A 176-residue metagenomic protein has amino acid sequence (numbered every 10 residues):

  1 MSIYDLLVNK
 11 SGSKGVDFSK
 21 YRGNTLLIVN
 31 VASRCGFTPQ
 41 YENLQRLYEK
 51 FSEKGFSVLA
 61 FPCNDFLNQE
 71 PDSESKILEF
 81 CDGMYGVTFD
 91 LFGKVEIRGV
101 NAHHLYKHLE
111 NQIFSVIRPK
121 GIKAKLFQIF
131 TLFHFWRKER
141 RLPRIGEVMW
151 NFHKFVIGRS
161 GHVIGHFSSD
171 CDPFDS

Functional and structural regions predicted by a protein language model:
M1-S19, F37-P39: N-terminal "domain-start" segment that seeds a small globular fold
N24-T25, S33-R34, T38-P62, C81-Y85: Conserved helix-turn-beta segment immediately C-terminal to the redox Cys motif in thioredoxin-like folds
T25-L27, K154: Hydrophobic beta-strand anchors of alpha/beta hydrolase catalytic cores
V29-A32, P62-D65, G161: Short, histidine-centered active-site or binding-site loop motifs used for metal coordination, general acid-base
Q40, Q69-D72, S168: Short, solvent-exposed loop/turn segments at secondary-structure boundaries
S52-E74, V87-G99: Thiol-based oxidoreductase modules, predominantly thioredoxin-like and allied folds used for disulfide exchange
F80-D172: Thiol/selenol-based redox catalytic cores and closely related redox-interacting motifs
